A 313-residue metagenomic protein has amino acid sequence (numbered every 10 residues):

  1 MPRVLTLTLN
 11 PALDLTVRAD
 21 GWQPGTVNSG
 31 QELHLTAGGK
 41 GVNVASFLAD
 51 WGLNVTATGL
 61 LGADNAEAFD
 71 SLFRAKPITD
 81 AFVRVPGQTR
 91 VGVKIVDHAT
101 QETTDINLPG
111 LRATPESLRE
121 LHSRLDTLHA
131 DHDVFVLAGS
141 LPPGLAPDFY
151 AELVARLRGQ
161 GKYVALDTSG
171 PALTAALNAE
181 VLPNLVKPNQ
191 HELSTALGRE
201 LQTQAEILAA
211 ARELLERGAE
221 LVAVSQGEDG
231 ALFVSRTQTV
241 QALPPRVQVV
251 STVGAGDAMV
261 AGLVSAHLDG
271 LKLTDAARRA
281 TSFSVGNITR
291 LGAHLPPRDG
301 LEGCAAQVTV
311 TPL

Functional and structural regions predicted by a protein language model:
M1-T58, E67-A68, L313: Glycine-rich phosphate/adenosyl-contacting loop at the front of the ribokinase-like
T26, D50-D133, G303-L313: Conserved N-terminal subdomain of the carbohydrate kinase-like
S46, V93-I95, G230-F233: Short beta-strand scaffold segments in enzyme catalytic cores
A49, V154, R158, L268: Gly/Ala-rich phosphate-binding loop of Rossmann-like dinucleotide-binding domains, activating on the conserved
R119-S123, P147-V154, Q202-A209, A242-V247: Charged helix-capping and loop-helix junction motifs
D131-P142: Short acidic, glycine-rich surface-loop motifs adjacent to enzyme active sites
A151-T237: Conserved phosphate/ATP/ADP-binding segment of small-molecule kinases
N178, Q204-L313: Conserved phosphate-binding/catalytic region of the ribokinase-like
